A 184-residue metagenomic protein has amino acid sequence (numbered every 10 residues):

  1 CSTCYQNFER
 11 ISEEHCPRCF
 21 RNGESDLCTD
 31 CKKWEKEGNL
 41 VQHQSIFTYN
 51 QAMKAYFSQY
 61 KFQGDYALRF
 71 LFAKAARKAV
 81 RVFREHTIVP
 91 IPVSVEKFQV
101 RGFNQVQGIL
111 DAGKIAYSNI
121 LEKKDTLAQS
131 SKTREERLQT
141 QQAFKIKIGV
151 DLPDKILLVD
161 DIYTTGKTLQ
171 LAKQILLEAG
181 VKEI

Functional and structural regions predicted by a protein language model:
C1-I184: Glycine-rich phosphate/pyrophosphate-handling loop used in enzymes and phosphotransfer proteins
